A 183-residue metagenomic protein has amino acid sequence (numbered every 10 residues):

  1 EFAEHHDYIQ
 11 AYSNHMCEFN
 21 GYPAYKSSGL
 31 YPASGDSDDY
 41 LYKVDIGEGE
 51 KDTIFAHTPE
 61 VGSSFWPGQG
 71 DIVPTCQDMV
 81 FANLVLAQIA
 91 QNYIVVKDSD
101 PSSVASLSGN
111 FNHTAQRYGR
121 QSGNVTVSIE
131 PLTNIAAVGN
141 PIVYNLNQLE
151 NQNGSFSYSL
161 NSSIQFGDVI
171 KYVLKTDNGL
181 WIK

Functional and structural regions predicted by a protein language model:
E1-S108: Metallocarboxypeptidase
S106-R120: Short beta-strand elements of extracellular/lumenal beta-sandwich folds
S108-N112, N151-S155, I182: Intrinsic-disorder/low-complexity, polar/charged segments enriched in Ser/Thr/Lys/Arg/Asp/Glu/Gln
N110, S122-T126, V169: Exposed beta-strand and adjacent loop surfaces of beta-rich binding modules that mediate intermolecular recognition
Q116-G139, K175-D177: Short acidic, flexible loop segments centered on an aromatic residue
A136-I164: Intrinsically disordered, low-complexity Pro/Gly/Ser/Thr-rich segments with frequent PxxP/GP/PP motifs and embedded
F156-K183: Terminal connector regions
